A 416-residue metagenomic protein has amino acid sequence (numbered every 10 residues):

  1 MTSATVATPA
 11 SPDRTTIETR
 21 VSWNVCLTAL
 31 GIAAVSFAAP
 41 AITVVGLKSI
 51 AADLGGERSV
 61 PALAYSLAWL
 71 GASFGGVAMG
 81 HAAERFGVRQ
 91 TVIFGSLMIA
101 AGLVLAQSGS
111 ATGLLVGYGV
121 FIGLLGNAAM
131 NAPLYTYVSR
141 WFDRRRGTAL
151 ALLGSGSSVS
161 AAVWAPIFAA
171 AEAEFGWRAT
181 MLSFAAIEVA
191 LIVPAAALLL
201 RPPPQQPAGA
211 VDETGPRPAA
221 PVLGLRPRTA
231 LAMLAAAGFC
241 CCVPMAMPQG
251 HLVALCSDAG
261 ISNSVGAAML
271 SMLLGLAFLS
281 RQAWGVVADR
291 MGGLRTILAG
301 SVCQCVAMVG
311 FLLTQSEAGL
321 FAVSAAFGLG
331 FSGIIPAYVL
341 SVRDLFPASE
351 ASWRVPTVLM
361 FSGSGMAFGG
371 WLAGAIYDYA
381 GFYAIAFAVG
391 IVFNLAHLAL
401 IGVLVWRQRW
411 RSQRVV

Functional and structural regions predicted by a protein language model:
N24-R58, G76-M79, A165, P248-V253: Extracytoplasmic
T43-I50, R228-Q282: Extracytoplasmic gate region of multi-pass secondary transporters
I50-A51, A82-A83, V163-F175, C256-S257 (+2 more regions): Interfacial helix-cap and linker-helix signal at transmembrane-aqueous boundaries of multi-pass secondary transporters
F74-T112, A288: Conserved MFS/SLC helix-loop-helix module at the cytosolic interface between two early adjacent transmembrane helices
G102, G113-A129, F239, G319-G333: Hydrophobic core of transmembrane alpha-helices in multi-pass small-molecule transporters, especially MFS/SLC-type
Y118-S155: Cytoplasmic helix-loop-helix junction between adjacent transmembrane helices in 12-TM secondary transporters
L153-P203: Helix-loop-helix hairpin linking two adjacent transmembrane segments in secondary transporters
S271-A283, A288-S341, V358: C-terminal transmembrane helical hairpin of 12-TM major facilitator-type secondary transporters
